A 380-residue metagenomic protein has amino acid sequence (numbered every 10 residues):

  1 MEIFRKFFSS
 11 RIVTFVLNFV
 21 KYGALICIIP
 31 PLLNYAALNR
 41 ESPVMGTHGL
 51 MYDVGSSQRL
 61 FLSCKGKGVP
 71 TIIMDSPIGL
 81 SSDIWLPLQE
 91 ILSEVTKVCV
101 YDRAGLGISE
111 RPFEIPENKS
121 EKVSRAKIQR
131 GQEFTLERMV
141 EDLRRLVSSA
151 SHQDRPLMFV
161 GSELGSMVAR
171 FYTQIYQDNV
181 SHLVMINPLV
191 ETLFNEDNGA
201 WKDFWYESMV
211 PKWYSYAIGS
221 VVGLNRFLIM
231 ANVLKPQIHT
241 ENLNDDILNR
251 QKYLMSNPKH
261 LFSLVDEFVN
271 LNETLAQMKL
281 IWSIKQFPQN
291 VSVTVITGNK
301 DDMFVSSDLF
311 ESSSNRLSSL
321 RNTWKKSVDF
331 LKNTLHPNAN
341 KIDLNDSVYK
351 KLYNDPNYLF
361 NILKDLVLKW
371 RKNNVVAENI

Functional and structural regions predicted by a protein language model:
M1-M51, E378-I380: N-terminal membrane-anchoring alpha-helices
T14-N18, K325-I380: Catalytic active-site module of serine/aspartate enzymes centered on a nucleophile-bearing elbow/loop
L50-M51, G55-K65: A short loop-to-beta-strand scaffold at the N-terminal edge of the catalytic core in hydrolase folds
S63-R111, N118-S120, I175: Conserved HGGG/HGGXW glycine-rich cap/lid loop of the alpha/beta-hydrolase fold
L80-S81, L106-S109, E191, M303 (+1 more regions): Active-site loop signature of alpha/beta-hydrolase-fold enzymes
R103-V160: Active-site loop/oxyanion-hole signature of alpha/beta-hydrolase fold enzymes
K122-R125, Q129-L136, V140, N179-V328 (+1 more regions): Flexible "cap/lid" subdomain of the alpha/beta-hydrolase fold that forms the substrate-access gate
V160-G165, A169: Gly/Ala-rich beta-loop-alpha elbow adjacent to hydrolase catalytic centers
